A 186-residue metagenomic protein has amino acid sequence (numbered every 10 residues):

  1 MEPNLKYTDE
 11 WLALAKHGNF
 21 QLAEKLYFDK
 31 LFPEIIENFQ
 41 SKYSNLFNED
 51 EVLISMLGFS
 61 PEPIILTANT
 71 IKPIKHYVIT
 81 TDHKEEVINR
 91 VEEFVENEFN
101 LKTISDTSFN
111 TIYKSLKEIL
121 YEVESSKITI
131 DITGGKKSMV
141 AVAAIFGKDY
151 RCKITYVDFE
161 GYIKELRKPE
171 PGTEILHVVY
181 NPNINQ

Functional and structural regions predicted by a protein language model:
M1-K127, S138-Q186: Long, low-complexity, Lys/Arg-enriched
K127-T133: Short glycine-rich phosphate-binding loop at a beta-alpha junction
